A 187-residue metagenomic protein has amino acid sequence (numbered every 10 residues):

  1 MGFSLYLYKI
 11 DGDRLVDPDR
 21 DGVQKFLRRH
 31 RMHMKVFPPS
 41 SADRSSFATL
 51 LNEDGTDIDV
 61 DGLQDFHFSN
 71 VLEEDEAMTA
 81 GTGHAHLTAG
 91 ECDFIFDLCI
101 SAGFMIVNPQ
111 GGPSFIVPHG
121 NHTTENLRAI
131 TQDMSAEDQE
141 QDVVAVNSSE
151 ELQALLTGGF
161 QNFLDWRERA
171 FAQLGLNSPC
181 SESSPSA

Functional and structural regions predicted by a protein language model:
M1-A187: Acidic (Asp/Glu-rich) sequence patches and key acidic residues that form negatively charged surfaces used
